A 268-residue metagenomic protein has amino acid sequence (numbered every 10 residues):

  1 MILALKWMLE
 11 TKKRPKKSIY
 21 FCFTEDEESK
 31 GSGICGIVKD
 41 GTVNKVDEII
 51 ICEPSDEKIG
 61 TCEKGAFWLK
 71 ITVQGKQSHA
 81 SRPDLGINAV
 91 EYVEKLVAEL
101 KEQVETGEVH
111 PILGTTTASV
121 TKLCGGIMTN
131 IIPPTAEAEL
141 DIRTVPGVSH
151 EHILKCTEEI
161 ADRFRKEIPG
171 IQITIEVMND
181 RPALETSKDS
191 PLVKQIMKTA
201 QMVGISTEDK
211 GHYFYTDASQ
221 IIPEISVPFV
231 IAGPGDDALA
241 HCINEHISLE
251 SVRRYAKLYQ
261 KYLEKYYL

Functional and structural regions predicted by a protein language model:
I2-G65: Acidic/histidine-rich catalytic neighborhood of metal-dependent amide-processing enzymes
P54-S55, I59-T61, F67-L268: Metal-dependent amide/peptide-bond hydrolase catalytic core, centered on the "pita-bread" metallohydrolase fold
